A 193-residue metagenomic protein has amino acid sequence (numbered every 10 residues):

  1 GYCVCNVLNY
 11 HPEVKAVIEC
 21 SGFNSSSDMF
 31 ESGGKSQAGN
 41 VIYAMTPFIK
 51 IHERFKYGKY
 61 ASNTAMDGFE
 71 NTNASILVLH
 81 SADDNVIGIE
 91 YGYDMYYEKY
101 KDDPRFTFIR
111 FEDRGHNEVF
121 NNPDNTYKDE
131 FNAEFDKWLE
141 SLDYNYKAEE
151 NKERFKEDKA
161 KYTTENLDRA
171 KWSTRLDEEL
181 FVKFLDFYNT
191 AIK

Functional and structural regions predicted by a protein language model:
G1-Y2: Catalytic nucleophile loop
N6-G58: Hydrolase active-site cap/lid region
H52-G68, A74: Active-site nucleophile elbow and catalytic-triad environment of alpha/beta-hydrolase enzymes
T72-N73, V78-D84: Short beta-strand/loop motif that positions the catalytic acidic residue of the alpha/beta-hydrolase fold
A74, G88-K99, P123-D124: Short alpha-helix in the alpha/beta-hydrolase fold that links the catalytic acid
A82-I87, H116-E118: Acidic catalytic loop of the alpha/beta-hydrolase fold
I109-R114: Short glycine-rich catalytic loops that host catalytic nucleophiles or stabilize transition states across multiple
P123-K193: Catalytic active-site module of serine/aspartate enzymes centered on a nucleophile-bearing elbow/loop
